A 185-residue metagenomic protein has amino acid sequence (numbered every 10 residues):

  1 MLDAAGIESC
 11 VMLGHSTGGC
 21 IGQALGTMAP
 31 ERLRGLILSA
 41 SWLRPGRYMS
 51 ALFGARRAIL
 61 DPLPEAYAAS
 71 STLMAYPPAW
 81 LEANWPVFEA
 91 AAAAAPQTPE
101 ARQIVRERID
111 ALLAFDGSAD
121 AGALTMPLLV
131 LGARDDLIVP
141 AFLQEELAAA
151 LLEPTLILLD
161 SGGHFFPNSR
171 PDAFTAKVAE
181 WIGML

Functional and structural regions predicted by a protein language model:
M1-C10: Conserved acidic catalytic loop of the alpha/beta-hydrolase fold
C10, G14-S16, A133: Conserved alpha/beta-hydrolase "nucleophile elbow" surrounding the catalytic nucleophile
Q23, T27-M28, L33-L63: Flexible "cap/lid" loop of the alpha/beta hydrolase fold
R47-Y48, A66-D120: Conserved alpha/beta-hydrolase catalytic His-Asp/Glu region
L124, V130-G132: Short beta-strand/loop motif that positions the catalytic acidic residue of the alpha/beta-hydrolase fold
M126, P140-A149: Short alpha-helix in the alpha/beta-hydrolase fold that links the catalytic acid
D135-V139: Acidic catalytic loop of the alpha/beta-hydrolase fold
G162-T175: Catalytic histidine-centered segment of alpha/beta-hydrolase-like enzymes
